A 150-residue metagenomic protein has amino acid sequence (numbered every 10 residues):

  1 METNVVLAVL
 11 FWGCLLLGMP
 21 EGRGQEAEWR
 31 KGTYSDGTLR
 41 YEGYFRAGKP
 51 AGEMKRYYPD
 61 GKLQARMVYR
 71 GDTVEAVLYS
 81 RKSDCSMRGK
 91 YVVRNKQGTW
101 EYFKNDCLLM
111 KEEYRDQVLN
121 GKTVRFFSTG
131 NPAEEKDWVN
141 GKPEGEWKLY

Functional and structural regions predicted by a protein language model:
M1-T3: N-terminal secretory signal peptides that target proteins for export/translocation
L7-G18: Bacterial N-terminal signal peptides
G18-Y150: Glycine/tyrosine- and acidic-biased, solvent-exposed loop/turn segments at the edges of beta-strands
